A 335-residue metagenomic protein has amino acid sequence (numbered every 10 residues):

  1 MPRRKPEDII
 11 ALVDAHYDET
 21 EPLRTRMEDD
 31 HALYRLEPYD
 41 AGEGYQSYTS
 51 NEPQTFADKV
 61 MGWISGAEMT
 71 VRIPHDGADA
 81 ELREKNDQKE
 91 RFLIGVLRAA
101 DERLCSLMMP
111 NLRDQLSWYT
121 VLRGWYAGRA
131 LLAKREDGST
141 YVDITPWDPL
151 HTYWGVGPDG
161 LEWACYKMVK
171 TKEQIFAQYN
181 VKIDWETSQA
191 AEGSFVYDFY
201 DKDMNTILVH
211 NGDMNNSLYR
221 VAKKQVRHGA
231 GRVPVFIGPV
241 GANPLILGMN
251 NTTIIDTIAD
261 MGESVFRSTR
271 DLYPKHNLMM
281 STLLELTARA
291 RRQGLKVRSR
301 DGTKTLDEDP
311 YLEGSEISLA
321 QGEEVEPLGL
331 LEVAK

Functional and structural regions predicted by a protein language model:
M1, M27, M61, M69 (+8 more regions): Detector for methionine-enriched segments
M1-S188: Extended, helix-rich architectural segments
T120-L122, I144-P146, Q189, D201 (+3 more regions): A generic structural signal for short, solvent-exposed coil/turn residues that cap or connect secondary-structure
G124-Y126, F195, N205, R291-L295 (+1 more regions): Structural beta-strand/beta-sheet cores of well-ordered domains, especially the beta-sheet scaffolds that support
L131-D256, D260: Active-site and NAD+-binding cores of ADP-ribose-processing enzymes
H210-K335: Extended, charged amphipathic alpha-helical segments
